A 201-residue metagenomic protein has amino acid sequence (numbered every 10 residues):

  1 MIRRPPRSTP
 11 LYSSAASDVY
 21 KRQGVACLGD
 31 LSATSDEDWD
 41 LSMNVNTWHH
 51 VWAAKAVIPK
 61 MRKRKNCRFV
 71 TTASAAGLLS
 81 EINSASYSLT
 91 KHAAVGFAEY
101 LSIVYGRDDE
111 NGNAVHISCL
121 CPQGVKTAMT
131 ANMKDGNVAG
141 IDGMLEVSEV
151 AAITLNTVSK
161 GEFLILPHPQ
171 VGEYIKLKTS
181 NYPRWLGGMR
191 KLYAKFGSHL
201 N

Functional and structural regions predicted by a protein language model:
M1-A16, Y20: Single conserved hydrophobic/aromatic residue that forms the stacking wall/gate of nucleotide- or nucleobase-binding
D30-L31, S35-D40: Substrate-binding pocket helix/loop in short-chain dehydrogenase/reductase
S32, L79-S86: Active-site loop immediately N-terminal to the catalytic Tyr-X3-Lys motif of short-chain dehydrogenase/reductase
A54, T90: Active-site helix of classical SDR
S74: Residue(s) in the substrate-gating loop at a strand-loop-helix junction that position the organic substrate next
L79, Y100-V115: Active-site-adjacent segment of SDR/Rossmann-fold oxidoreductases
G136-N201: C-terminal tail/cap regions
